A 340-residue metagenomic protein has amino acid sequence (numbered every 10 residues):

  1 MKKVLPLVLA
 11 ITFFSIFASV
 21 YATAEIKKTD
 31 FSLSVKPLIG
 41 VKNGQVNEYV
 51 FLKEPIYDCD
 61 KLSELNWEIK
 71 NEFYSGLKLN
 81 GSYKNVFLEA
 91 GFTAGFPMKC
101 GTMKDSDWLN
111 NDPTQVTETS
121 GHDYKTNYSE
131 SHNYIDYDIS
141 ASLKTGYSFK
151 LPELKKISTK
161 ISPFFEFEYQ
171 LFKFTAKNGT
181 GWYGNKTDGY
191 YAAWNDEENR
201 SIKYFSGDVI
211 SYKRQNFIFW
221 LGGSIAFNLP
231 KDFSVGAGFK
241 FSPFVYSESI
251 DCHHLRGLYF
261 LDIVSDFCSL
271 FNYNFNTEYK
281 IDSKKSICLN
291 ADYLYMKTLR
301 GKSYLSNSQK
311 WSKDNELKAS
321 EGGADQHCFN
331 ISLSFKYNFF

Functional and structural regions predicted by a protein language model:
M1-S32, F339-F340: Cleavable N-terminal export/targeting peptides
T23-S32, N80-K84, S148-I161, N228-V235 (+2 more regions): Short loop/turn motifs that connect adjacent beta-strands in outer-membrane beta-barrel proteins
L33-N43, G81, A90-M98, Y147 (+5 more regions): Transmembrane beta-barrel strands of outer-membrane/channel proteins
G44-E72, F96-A141, Q170-I218, S242-N274 (+1 more regions): Extracellular/periplasm-exposed beta-strand and loop segments of Gram-negative cell-envelope proteins, dominated by
Y74-G76, F87: Solvent-exposed N-terminal domain segments of exported/luminal and surface proteins
G76-S82, S142-K150, S224-A226, N276-K280 (+1 more regions): Transmembrane beta-barrel domains of outer membrane proteins
D136-K144, S158-S162: A structural/positional concept
F217-P230, S234-S249: Long, positively charged binding patches that form subdomain-scale interaction surfaces for polyanionic ligands
